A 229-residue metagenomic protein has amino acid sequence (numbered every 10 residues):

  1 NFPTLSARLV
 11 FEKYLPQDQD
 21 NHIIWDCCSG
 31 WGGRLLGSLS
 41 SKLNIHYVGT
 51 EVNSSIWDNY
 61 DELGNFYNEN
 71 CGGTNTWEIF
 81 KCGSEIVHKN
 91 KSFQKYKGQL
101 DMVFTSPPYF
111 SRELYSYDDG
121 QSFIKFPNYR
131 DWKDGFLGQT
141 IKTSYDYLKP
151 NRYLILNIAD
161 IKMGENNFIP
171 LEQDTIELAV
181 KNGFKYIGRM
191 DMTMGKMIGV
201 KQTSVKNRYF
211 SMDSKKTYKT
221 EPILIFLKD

Functional and structural regions predicted by a protein language model:
N1-D229: Class I S-adenosyl-L-methionine-dependent methyltransferase catalytic core
